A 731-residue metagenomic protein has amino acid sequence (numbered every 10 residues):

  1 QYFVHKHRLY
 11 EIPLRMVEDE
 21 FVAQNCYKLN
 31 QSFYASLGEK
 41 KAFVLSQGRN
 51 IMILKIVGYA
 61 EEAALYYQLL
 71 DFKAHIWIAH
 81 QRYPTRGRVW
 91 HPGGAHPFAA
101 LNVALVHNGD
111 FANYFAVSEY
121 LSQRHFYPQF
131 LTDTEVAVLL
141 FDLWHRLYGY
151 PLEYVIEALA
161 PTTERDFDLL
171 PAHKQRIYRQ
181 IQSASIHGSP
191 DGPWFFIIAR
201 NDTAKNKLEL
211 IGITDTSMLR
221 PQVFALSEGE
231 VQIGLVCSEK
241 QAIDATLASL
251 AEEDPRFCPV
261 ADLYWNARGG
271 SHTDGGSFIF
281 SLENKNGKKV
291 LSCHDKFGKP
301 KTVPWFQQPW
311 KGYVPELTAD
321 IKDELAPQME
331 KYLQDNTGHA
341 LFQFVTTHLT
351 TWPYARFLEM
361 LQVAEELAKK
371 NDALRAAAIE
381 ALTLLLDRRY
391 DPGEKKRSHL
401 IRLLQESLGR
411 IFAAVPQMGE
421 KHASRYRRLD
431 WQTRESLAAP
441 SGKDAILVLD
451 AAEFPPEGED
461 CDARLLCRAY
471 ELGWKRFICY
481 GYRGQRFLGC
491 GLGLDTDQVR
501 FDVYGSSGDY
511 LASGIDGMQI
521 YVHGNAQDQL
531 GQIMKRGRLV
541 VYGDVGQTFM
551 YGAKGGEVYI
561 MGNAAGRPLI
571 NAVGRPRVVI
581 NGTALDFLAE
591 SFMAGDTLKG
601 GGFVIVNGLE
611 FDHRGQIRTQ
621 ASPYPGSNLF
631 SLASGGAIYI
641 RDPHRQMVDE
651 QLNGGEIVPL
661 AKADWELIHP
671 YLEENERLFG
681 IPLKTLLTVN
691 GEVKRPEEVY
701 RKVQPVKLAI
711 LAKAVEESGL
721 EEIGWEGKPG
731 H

Functional and structural regions predicted by a protein language model:
Q1-D323: Conserved short alpha-helical segments that host acidic/polar catalytic motifs at enzyme active sites
W310-H731: Long, distal/terminal scaffolding or interaction modules with repetitive or compositionally biased sequence
